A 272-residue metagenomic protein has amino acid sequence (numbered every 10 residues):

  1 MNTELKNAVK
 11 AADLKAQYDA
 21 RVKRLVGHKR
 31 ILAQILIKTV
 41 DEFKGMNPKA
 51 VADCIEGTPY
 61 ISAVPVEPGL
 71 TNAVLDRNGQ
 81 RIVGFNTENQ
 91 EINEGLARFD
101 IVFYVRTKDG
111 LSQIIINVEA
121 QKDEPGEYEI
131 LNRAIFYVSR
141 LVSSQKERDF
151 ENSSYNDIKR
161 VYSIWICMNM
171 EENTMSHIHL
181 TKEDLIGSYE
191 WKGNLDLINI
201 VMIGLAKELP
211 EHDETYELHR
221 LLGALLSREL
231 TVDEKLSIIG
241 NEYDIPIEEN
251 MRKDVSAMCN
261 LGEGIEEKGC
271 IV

Functional and structural regions predicted by a protein language model:
M1-V272: Elongated, amphipathic alpha-helical interaction scaffolds
